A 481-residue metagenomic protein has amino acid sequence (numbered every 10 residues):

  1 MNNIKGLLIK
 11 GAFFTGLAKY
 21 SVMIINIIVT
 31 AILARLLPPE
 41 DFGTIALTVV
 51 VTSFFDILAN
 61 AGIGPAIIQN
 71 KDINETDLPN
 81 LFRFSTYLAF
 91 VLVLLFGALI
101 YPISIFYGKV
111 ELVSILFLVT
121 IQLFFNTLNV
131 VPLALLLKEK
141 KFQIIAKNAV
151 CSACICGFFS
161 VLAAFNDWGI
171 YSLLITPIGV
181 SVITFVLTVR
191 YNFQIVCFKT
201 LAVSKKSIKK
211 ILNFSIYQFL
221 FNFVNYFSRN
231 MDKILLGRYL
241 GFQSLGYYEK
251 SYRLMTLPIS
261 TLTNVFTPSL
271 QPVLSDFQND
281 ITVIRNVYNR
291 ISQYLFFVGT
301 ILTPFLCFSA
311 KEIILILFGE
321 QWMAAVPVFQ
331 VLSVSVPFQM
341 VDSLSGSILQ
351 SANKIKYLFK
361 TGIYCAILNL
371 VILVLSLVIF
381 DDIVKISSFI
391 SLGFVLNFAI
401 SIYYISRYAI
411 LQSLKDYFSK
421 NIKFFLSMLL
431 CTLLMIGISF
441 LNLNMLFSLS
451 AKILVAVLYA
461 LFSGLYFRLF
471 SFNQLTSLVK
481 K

Functional and structural regions predicted by a protein language model:
M1-I4, L8, Q143, V186-N230 (+3 more regions): Interhelical loop/hinge segments that connect adjacent transmembrane helices in multipass membrane
K5, I9, A66-E75, F125-N148 (+2 more regions): Membrane-interface junctions at transmembrane-helix termini in multi-pass inner-membrane proteins
G11-N26, S152, L173-T184, T188 (+5 more regions): Transmembrane helical elements of multi-pass membrane transporters/channels
M23-I24, A59, R83-G108, L118 (+5 more regions): Alpha-helical transmembrane segments of multi-pass membrane transport and lipid-handling proteins
I25-F55, V113-S114, S207-F214, L236-T256 (+2 more regions): Interfacial/gating helices of multi-pass transporter permease domains
I32-L47, P102-I105, E111-S114, E139-Q143 (+6 more regions): Membrane-interface helix-loop junctions in multi-pass transport and translocation proteins
I57-E75, L137-K138, S251, M255-S292 (+2 more regions): Helix-loop junctions and terminal segments of transmembrane helices in multi-pass membrane transport/translocation
Q412-S413, Y417-N421, F425, T432-K481: Membrane-proximal transmembrane or re-entrant/amphipathic helices at the cytosolic face
